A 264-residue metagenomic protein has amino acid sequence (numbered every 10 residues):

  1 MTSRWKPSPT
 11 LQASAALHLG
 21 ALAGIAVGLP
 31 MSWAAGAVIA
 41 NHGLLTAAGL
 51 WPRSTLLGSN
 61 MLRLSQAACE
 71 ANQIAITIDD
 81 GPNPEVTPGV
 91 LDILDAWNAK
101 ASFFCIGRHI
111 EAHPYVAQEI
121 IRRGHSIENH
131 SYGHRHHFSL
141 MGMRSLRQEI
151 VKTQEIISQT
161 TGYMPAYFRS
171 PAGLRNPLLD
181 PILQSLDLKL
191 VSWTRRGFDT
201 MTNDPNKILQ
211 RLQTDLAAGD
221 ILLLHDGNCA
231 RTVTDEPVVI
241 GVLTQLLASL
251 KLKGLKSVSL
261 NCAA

Functional and structural regions predicted by a protein language model:
M1-R63: N-terminal membrane-anchoring alpha-helices
G49-F138, K152, I156, K256: Active-site beta->alpha N-cap acidic-glycine motif
I78-D80, C105-G107, N129-S131, R169-A172 (+3 more regions): A cross-domain feature marking catalytic cores of carbohydrate-active enzymes and several ubiquitous metabolic/repair
G81-E85, C105-H113, H136-R144, R169-P177 (+1 more regions): Acidic-and-aromatic substrate-binding clefts and catalytic sites of carbohydrate-active enzymes
H134-M141, C229-V233: A short acidic, helix-capping loop that chelates divalent metal ions and anchors anionic groups
S145-I150, P205-Q210, E236-L243: Charged helix-capping and loop-helix junction motifs
L174, D180-D215, L255-A264: His/Asp/Glu-enriched short active-site or ligand-binding loop at hydrolase and phosphoryl-transfer sites
Q213-A264: Catalytic grooves of carbohydrate-active enzymes
